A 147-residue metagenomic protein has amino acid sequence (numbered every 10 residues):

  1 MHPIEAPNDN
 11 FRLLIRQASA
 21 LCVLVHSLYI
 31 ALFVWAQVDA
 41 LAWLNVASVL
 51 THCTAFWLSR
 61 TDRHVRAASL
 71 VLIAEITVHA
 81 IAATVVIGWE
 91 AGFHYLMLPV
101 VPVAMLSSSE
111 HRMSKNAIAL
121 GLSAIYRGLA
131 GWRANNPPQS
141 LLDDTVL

Functional and structural regions predicted by a protein language model:
M1-N10: Short, Lys/Arg-rich, polar N-terminal cytosolic tail immediately upstream of the first transmembrane signal-anchor
D9, L13-L14, W57, R63 (+1 more regions): Short alpha-helical segments used as structural interaction elements across diverse proteins
F11-L14, A40, I81-I87: Short alpha-helical transmembrane interface motifs in multi-pass membrane proteins
L13-C22, A42, V65-S69, G92-E110: Hydrophobic alpha-helical transmembrane segments
R16-H26, L70-H79, L120-A124: Alpha-helical transmembrane segments
L24-I30, V49-F56, A74-A82, M97-V103: Hydrophobic, membrane-inserted alpha-helices
S27-L50, R63-S69, L106-L147: Alpha-helical transmembrane segments and their interfaces in multipass membrane proteins
T61-V100, S114-A119: Subset of alpha-helical transmembrane segments and adjacent helix-loop junctions that display helix-helix
